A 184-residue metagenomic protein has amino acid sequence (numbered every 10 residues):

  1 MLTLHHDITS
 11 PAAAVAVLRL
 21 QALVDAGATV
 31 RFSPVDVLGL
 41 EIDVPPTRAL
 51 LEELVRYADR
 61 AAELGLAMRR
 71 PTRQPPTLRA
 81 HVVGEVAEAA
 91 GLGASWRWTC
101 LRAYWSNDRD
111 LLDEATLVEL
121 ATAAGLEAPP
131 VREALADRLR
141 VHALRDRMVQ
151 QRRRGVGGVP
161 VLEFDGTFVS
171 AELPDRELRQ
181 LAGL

Functional and structural regions predicted by a protein language model:
M1: Immediate flanking context of iron-sulfur cluster ligation sites
L4-A28, F32, S106-L184: C-terminal cap of thioredoxin/glutaredoxin-like
H5-I8, A12-Y104: Structural alpha/beta surface segment adjacent to cysteine/selenocysteine redox centers across thiol/disulfide enzymes
